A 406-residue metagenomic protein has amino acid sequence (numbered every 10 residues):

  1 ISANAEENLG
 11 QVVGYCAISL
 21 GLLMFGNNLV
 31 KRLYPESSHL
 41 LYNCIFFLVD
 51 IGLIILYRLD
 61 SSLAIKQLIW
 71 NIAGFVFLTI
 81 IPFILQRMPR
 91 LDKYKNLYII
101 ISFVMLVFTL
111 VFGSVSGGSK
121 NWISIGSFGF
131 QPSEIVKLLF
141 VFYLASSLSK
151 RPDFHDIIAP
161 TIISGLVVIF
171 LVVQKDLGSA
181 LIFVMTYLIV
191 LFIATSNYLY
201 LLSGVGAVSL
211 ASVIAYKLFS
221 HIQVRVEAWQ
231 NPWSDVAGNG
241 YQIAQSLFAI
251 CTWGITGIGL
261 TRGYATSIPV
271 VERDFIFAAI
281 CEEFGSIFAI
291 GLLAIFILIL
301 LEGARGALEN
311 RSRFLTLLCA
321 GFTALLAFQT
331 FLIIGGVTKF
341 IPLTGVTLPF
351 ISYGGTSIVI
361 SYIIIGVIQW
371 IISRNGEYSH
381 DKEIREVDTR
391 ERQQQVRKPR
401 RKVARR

Functional and structural regions predicted by a protein language model:
L9-N239, A278-G336, I363, V367 (+1 more regions): Hydrophobic alpha-helical transmembrane segments of multi-pass inner membrane proteins, especially in bacterial systems
N121, Q245-L247, C251-T252, V359-I368: Hydrophobic alpha-helical transmembrane segments
F142, L148-S149, C251-G259, P349 (+1 more regions): P-loop potassium selectivity filter motif centered on the GYG triad
D176-L181, T256-L260, V271-R273, I290 (+2 more regions): Transmembrane helix boundary and interhelical junction motifs in multipass membrane proteins
F183, T261-S267, I295, T338-T347 (+1 more regions): Re-entrant/interfacial helical elements at transmembrane boundaries that shape and gate the permeation pathway
P232-R273, F277, I287-F288: TM-adjacent membrane-interface loops and short helices in multi-pass inner/ER membrane proteins
K339-I384: Transmembrane alpha-helices of multi-pass inner-membrane enzymes
